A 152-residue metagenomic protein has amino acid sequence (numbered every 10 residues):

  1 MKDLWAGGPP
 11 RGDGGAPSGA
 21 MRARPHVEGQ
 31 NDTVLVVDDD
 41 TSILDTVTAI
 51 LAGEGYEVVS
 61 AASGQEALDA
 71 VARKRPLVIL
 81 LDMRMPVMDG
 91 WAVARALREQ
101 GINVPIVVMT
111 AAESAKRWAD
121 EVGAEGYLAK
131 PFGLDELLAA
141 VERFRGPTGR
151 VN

Functional and structural regions predicted by a protein language model:
D38, D82: Active-site residues of response regulator receiver
T41-V59: Two-component/phosphorelay signaling modules centered on CheY-like receiver
A62-E66, M88-V93: Acidic catalytic/metal-coordinating carboxylates
K74-L80: Active-site beta3 strand of CheY-like receiver
M85: Receiver (REC) domain active-site loop signature in two-component systems and cognate sites in sensor histidine kinases
A92, E113-L128, A139: Alpha4 helix (beta4-alpha4-beta5 surface) of REC/receiver domains from two-component response regulators
V107-M109: Hydrophobic/aromatic residues positioned on beta-strands within the core alpha/beta folds
F132-E142: C-terminal output helix
